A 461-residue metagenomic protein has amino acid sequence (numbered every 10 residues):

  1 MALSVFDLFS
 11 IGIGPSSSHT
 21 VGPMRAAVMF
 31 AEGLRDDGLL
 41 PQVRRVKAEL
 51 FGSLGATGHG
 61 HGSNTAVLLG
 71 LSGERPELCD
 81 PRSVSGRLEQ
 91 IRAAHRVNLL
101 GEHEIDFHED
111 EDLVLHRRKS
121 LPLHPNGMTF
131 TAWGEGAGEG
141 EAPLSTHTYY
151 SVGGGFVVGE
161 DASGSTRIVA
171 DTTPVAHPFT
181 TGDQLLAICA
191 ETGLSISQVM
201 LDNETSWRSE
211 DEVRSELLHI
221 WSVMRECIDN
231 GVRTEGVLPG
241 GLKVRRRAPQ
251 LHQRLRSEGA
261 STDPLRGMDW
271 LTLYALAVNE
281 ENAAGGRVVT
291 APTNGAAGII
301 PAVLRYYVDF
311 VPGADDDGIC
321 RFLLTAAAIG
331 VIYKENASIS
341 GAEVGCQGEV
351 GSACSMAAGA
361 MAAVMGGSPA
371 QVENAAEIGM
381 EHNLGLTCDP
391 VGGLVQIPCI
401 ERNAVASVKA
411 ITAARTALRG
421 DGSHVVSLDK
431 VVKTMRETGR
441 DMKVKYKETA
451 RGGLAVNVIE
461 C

Functional and structural regions predicted by a protein language model:
M1-G14, D37: An N-terminal structural lobe/cap that precedes and organizes the functional/catalytic core across diverse proteins
F9-A27, A284-V303, C346-S355: Conserved phosphate/anionic-ligand binding catalytic regions in large, soluble enzymes, centered on
S18-R35, P301-G313, A358-G366: Alpha-helical support elements that line or immediately flank enzyme active sites and cofactor-binding pockets
R45-G58, Q90-N98, L251, F322-E335 (+2 more regions): Short, mixed-charge aromatic SLiMs
P76-A260: C-terminal regulatory domains involved in ligand/effector binding and gene-expression control
R208-G345, G453-C461: Accessory "access/gating" subregions that flank catalytic or transport cores
A314, T325, V331-A404, T416-V425: Hydrophobic alpha-helical bundle architecture
V425-C461: Extended hydrophobic packing segments that form well-structured cores
